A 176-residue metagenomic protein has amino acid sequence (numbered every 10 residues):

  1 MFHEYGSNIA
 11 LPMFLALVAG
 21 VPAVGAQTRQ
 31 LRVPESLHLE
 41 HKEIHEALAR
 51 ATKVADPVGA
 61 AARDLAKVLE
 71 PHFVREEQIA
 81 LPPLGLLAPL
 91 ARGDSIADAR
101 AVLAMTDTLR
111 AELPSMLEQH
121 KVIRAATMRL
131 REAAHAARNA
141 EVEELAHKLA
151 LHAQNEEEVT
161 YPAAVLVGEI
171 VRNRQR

Functional and structural regions predicted by a protein language model:
F2-N8, P22-R176: Small-residue-biased structural context
A10-G20: Bacterial N-terminal signal peptides
